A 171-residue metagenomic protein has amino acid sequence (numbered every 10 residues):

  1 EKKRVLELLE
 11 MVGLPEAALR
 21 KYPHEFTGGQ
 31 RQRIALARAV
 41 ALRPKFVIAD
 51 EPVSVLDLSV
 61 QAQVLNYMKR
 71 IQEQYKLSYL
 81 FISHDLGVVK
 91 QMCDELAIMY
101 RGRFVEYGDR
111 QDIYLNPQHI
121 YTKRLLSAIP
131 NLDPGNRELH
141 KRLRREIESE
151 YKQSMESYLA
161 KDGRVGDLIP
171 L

Functional and structural regions predicted by a protein language model:
K2-A17, L126: Conserved ABC ATPase "signature" region
Y22-F26, Q30: Conserved ABC ATPase signature
L36, V64: Hydrophobic anchor residue at the start of the ABC signature
A41-K45: A short, proline-enriched helix->beta-strand linker immediately N-terminal to the Walker B motif in ABC-type P-loop
V89-Q91: A short, surface-exposed alpha-helical micro-motif characterized by mixed small hydrophobic and charged/polar residues
F104-G108: ABC ATPase "signature
R110-L171: Short catalytic/signature loops enriched in Gly
